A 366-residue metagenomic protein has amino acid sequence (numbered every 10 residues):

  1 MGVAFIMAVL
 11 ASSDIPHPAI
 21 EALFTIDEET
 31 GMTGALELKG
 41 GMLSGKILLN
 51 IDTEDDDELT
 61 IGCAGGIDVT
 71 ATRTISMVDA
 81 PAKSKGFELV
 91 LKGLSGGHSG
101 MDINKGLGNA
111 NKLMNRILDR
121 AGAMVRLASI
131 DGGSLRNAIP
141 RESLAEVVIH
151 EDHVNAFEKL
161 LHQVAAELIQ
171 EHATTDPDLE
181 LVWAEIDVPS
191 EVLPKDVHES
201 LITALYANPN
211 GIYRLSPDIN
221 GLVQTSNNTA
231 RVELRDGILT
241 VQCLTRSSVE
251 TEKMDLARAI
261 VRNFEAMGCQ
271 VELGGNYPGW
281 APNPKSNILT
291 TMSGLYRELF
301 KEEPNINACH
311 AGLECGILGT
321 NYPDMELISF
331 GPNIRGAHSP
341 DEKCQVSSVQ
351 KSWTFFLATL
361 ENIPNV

Functional and structural regions predicted by a protein language model:
M1-A82, A128, Y213-S216, N220 (+2 more regions): Acidic/histidine-rich catalytic neighborhood of metal-dependent amide-processing enzymes
M1-E29, F87-G93, H98-A121, V148 (+1 more regions): Alpha-helical metal-binding/catalytic segments enriched in His/Glu/Asp
I6, G62, D79-S84, I103-D131 (+3 more regions): Acidic-enriched catalytic cores of C-N bond-cleaving enzymes acting on peptides and small amides
G40-G41, G106-A123, H153-V154, E199-Y206 (+3 more regions): His/Asp/Glu-rich mid-to-C-terminal helical/loop segments that flank catalytic regions of hydrolases
D102, N109-I130, G274, P282-M325: Active-site-adjacent substrate-binding region of metalloamidase/peptidase-like peptide-processing proteins
L144-E146, E180-E191, A230-V232, T240-E250 (+1 more regions): A short beta-alpha structural unit
P217, Q224-S226, A230-G237, L244 (+1 more regions): Zn-dependent metallopeptidase/amidohydrolase metal-coordination segment
T251-Q270, G279: Redox- and metal-dependent alpha/beta enzyme cores, enriched for Fe-S-associated oxidoreductases and cofactor-handling
